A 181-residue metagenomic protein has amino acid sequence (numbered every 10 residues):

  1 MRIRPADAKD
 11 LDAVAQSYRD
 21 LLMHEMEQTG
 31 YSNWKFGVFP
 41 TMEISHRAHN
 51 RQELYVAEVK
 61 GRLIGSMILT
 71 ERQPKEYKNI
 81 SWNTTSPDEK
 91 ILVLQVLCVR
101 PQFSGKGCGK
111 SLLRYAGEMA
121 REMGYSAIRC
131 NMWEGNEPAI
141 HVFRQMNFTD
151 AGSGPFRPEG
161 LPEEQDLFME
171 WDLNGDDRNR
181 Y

Functional and structural regions predicted by a protein language model:
R2-Q16: A short beta-loop-alpha structural element at the N-terminal edge of CoA-dependent acyl/N-acetyltransferase catalytic
L22-I44: Conserved GNAT-fold acetyl-CoA-binding loop/helix
Q52-M67: Conserved beta-hairpin
I68-V96, S104, R157-G160: Conserved acyl-donor/pantetheine-binding loop and adjacent beta-alpha core of acyl/acetyltransferases and related
F103, G107-Y115: Conserved acetyl-CoA pyrophosphate-binding loop and the N-cap/start of the following alpha-helix in GNAT-like
K110, E122, E134-G152, L161: Conserved active-site alpha-helix within GNAT-family acetyltransferase domains
L113, A120-N131: Conserved GNAT acetyl-CoA-binding A-motif
W133, R144-M146, F156-Y181: C-terminal "cap" of GNAT-fold acetyltransferases
